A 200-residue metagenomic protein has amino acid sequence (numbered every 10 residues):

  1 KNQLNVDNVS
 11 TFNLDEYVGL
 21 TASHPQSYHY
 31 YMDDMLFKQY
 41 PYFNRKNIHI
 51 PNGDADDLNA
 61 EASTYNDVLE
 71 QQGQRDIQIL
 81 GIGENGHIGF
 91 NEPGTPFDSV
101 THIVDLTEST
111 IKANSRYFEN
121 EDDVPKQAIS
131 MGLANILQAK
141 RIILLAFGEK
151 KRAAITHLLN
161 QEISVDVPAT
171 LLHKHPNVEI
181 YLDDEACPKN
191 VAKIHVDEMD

Functional and structural regions predicted by a protein language model:
K1-N5, Y28-Y30, P93-I103, Q161-I163: A glycine- and small-aliphatic-rich helix-loop capping segment at beta-alpha/alpha-beta transitions that lines
N2-S10, P41-Y42, N135-A139, L172-H175: Short, conserved loop/helix-junction motifs that constitute active-site signature segments in enzyme catalytic cores
L4-Q78, M199-D200: Ligand-binding beta-strand-loop-alpha-helix segment within the catalytic cores of soluble metabolic enzymes
N13, P51, I79-I82, L144-F147 (+1 more regions): Short beta-strand segments
A60-A62, G89-G94, S99-V100, A154-L158 (+1 more regions): A short secondary-structure junction signal
G73-S99: Glycine-rich phosphate-binding loop
G89-L133: Class I SAM-dependent methyltransferase SAM-binding "motif I" and its flanking Rossmann-like core
A134, Q138-D200: ATP/nucleoside-binding phosphotransfer catalytic cores, i.e., glycine-rich phosphate-binding loops
